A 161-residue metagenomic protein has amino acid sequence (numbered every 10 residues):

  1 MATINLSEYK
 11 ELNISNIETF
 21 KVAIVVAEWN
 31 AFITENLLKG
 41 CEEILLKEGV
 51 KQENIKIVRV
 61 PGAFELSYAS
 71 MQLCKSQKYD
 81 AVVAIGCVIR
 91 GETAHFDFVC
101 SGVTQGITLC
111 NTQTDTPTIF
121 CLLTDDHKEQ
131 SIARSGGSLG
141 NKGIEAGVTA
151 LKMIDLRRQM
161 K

Functional and structural regions predicted by a protein language model:
M1-K21, G137-S138, K152-K161: N-terminal presequence-like segments and the immediate start of the first folded domain
L12-V60: Glycine-rich phosphate/diphosphate-binding loop of Rossmann-like nucleotide-binding domains
W29, C87-V88, L123-H127: Short, ordered loop/turn segments at secondary-structure junctions
A31, E35, K39, V60-F64 (+3 more regions): Electropositive phosphate-/nucleotide-binding environments in soluble metabolic enzymes
A31, L46-V50, M71-K78, T108-Q113 (+1 more regions): Generic secondary-structure signature for well-ordered alpha-helical cores
V58-S76, L123, K128: Glycine-rich oxoanion-binding loops at beta->alpha junctions
E65-G106: Glycine-rich phosphate-binding loop
F96, S101-K161: C-terminal binding/interaction regions
